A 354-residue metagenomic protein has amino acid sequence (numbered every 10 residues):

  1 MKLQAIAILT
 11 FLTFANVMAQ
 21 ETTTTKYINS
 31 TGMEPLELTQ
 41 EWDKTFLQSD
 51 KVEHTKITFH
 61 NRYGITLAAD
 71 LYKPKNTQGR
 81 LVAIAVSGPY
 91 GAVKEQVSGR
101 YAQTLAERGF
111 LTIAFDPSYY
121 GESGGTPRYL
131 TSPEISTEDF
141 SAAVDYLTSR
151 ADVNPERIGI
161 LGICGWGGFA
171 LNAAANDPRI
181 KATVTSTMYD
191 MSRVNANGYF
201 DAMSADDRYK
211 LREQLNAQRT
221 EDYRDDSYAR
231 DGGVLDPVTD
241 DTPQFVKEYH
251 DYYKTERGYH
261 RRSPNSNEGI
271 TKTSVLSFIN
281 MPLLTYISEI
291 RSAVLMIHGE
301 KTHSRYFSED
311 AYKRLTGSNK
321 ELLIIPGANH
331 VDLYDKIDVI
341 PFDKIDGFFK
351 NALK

Functional and structural regions predicted by a protein language model:
T31-G79: N-terminal cap/lid segment of alpha/beta-hydrolase-fold proteins
G79-P89: Short beta-strand element of the alpha/beta-hydrolase
G91-Q103, P117: The serine-hydrolase catalytic nucleophile loop
T104-G124: Conserved alpha/beta-hydrolase
L130-A151: Alpha/beta-hydrolase active-site loop
L171-K254: Alpha/beta-hydrolase-fold enzymes
I290, M296-H298: Short beta-strand/loop motif that positions the catalytic acidic residue of the alpha/beta-hydrolase fold
A328-V339: Catalytic histidine-centered segment of alpha/beta-hydrolase-like enzymes
